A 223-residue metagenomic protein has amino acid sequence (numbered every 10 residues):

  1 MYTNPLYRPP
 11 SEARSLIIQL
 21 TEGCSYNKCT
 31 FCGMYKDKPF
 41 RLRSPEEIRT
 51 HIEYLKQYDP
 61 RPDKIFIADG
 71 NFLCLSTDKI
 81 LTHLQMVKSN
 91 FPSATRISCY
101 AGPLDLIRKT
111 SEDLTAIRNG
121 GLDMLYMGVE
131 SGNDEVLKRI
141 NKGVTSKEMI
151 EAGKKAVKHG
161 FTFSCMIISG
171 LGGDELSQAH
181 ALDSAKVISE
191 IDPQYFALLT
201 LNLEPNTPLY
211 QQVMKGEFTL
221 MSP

Functional and structural regions predicted by a protein language model:
Y2-E12, F91, S189, Y195-P223: Auxiliary Fe-S-binding modules of radical SAM enzymes
N4-E47: Canonical Radical SAM [4Fe-4S] cluster-binding loop centered on the CxxxCxxC motif and its immediate flanking residues
C24, C32, I48, I67 (+4 more regions): Conserved, mostly hydrophobic/aromatic
M34-P39, R139-V144, V213-T219: Short glycine-enriched, charge-decorated loop/helix-capping segments at active-site entrances that position
P39-P45, Y100-I107, G172-A179: Active-site mouth loops of central-metabolism enzymes
K56-K158: Conserved SAM/AdoMet-binding glycine-rich loop
L81-K88, E175-Q194, K215-P223: Short, electropositive alpha-helical surface patch
M124, K147-P208: Conserved C-terminal portion of the radical SAM core fold that forms the substrate/S-adenosylmethionine-binding
